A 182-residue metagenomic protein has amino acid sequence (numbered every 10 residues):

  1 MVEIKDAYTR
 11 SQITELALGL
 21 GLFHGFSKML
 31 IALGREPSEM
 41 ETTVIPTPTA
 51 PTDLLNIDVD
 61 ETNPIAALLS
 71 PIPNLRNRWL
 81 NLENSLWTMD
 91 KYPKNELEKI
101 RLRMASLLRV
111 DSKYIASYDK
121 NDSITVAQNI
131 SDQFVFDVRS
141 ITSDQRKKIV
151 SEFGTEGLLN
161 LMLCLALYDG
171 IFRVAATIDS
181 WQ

Functional and structural regions predicted by a protein language model:
M1-Q182: Hydrophobic alpha-helical segments
